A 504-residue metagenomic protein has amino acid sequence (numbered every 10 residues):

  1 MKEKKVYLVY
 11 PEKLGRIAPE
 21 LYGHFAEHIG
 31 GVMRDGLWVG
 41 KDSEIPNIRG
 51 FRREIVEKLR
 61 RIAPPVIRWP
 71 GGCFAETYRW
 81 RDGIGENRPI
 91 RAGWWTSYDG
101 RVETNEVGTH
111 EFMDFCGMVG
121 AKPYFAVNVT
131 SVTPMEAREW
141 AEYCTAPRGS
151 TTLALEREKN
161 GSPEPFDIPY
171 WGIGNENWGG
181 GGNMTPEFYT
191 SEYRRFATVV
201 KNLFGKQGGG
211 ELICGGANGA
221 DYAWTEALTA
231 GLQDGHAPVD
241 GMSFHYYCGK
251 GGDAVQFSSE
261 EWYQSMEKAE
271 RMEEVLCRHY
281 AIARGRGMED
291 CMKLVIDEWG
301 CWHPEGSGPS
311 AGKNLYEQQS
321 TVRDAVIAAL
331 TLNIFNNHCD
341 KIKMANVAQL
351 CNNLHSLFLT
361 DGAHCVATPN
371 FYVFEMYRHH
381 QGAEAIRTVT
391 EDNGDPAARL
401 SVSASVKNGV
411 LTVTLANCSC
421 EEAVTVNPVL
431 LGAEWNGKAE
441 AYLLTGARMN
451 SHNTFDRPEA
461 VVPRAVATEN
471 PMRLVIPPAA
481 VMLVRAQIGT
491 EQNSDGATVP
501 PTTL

Functional and structural regions predicted by a protein language model:
M1-G241, M272-E273, C277-G306, S310-L504: Non-catalytic accessory regions flanking glycosidase/transglycosidase catalytic cores in CAZymes
Y246-Q264: Active-site His/acidic residue clusters
G249, K268-A269, E273: Active-site-proximal helices and loops of the catalytic beta/alpha 8
Y263-S265, Q319-S320: Extracellular loop and loop/strand-boundary signature of outer-membrane beta-barrel proteins
